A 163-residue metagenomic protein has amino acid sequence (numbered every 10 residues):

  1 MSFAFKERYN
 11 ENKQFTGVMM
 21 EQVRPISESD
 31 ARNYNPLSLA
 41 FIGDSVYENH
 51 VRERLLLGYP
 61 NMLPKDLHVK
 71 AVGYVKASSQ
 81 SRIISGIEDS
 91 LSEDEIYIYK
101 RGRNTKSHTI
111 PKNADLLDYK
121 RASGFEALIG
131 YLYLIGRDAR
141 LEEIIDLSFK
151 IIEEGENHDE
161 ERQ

Functional and structural regions predicted by a protein language model:
M1-Q163: Double-stranded RNA-binding/processing signature
